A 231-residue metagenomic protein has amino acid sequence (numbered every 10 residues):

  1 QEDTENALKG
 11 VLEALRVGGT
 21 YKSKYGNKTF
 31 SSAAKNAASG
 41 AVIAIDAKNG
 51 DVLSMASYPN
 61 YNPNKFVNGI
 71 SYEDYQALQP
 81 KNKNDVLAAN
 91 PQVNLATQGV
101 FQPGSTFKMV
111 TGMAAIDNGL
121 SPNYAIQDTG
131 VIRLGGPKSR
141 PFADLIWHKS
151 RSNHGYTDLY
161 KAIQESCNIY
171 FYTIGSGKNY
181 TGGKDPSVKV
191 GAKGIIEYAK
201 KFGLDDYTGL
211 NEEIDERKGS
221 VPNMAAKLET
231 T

Functional and structural regions predicted by a protein language model:
Q1-A38: Conserved, well-ordered alpha-helix/loop/beta-strand core segments that scaffold catalytic motifs
A34-K35, G40-S105, V110-T231: Beta-lactam-recognizing serine transpeptidase/beta-lactamase-like catalytic domain environment
